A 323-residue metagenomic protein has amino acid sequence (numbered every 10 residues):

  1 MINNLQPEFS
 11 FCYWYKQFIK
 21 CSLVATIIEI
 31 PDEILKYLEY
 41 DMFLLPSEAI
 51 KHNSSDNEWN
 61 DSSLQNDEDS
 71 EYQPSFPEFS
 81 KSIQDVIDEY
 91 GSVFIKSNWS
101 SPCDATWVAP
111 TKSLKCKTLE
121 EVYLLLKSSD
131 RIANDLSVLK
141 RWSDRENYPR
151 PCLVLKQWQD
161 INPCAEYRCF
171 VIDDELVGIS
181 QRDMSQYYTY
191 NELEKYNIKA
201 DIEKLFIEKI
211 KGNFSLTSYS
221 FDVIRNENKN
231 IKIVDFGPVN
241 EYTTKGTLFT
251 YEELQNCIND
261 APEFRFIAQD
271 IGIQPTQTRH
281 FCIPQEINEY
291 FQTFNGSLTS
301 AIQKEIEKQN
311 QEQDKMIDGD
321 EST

Functional and structural regions predicted by a protein language model:
M1-I210, I267-P284, N288-T299, Q303-D314 (+1 more regions): Active-site nucleotide/adenylate-binding loops and adjacent lid/helix of ATP-dependent enzymes
L155-K156, E166, F214-E227: A short glycine-rich, hydrophobically flanked beta-strand micro-motif that places a catalytic Asp/Glu for divalent metal
F170-I172, I224-N228, V239: Short beta-strand micro-motifs enriched in acidic
I179-S180, V234-D235, K245-G246: Intrinsically disordered, low-complexity regions enriched in proline, serine, glycine and charged residues
N230-Y242: A short beta-strand motif that forms the metal-chelation/ATP-contact edge of phosphoryl-transfer active sites
Y242-C257: Helical (often loop-to-helix) elements that flank the catalytic cores of nucleotide-handling enzymes
N256-A268: Active-site "cap" helix and flanking loop/linker of ATP-utilizing ligase/carboxylase catalytic domains
